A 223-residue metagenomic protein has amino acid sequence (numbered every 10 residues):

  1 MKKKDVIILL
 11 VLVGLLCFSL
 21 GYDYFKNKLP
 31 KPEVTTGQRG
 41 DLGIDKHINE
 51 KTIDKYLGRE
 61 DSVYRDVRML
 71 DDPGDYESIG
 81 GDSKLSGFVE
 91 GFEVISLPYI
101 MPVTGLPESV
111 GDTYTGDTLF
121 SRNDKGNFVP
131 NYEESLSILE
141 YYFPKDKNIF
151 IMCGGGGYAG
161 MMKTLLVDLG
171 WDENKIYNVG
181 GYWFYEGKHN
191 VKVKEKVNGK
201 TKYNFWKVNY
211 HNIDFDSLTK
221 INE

Functional and structural regions predicted by a protein language model:
K4-H47, L70-F150, G154-E223: Rhodanese-like catalytic fold shared by cysteine-dependent sulfurtransferases and DSP/PTP-type phosphatases
K51-D61: A short acidic-Thr-Gly-centered motif at the start of a beta-strand
D61-S62, N148: Short, surface-exposed beta-edge/turn micro-motifs
Y64-D66: Structural scaffold elements adjacent to functional motifs in cytosolic proteins
